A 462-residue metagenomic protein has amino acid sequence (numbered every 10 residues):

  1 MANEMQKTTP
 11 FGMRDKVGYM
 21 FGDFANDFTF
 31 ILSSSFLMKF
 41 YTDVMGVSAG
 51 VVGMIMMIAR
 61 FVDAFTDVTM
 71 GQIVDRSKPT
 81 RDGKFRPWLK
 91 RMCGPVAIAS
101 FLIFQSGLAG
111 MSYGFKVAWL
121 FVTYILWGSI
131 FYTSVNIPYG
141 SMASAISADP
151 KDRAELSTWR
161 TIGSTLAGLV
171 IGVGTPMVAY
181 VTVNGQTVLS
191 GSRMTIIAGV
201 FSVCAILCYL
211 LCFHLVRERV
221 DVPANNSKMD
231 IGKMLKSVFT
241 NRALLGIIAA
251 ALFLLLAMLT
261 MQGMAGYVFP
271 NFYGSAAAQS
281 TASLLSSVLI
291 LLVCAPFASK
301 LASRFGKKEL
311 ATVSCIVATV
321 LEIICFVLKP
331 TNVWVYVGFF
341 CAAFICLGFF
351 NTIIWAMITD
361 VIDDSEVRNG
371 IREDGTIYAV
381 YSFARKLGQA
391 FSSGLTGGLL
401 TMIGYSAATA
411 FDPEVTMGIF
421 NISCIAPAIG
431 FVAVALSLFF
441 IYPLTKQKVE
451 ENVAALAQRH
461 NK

Functional and structural regions predicted by a protein language model:
A2-K462: Membrane-embedded alpha-helical bundles of multi-pass transporters/translocases, especially carrier/permease families
